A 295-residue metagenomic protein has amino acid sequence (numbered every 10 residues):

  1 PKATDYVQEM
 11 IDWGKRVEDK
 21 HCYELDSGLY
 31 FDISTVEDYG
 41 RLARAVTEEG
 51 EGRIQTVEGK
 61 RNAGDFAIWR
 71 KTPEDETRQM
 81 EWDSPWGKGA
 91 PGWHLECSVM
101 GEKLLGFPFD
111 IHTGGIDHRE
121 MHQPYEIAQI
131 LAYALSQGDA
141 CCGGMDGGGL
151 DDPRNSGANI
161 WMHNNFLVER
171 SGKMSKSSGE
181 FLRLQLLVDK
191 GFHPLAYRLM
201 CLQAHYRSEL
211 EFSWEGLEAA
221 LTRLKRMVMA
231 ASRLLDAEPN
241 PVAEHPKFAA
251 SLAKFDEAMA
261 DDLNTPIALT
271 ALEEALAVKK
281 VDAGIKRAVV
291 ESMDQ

Functional and structural regions predicted by a protein language model:
P1, H112-G114, K280: Short catalytic-loop micro-motif centered on adjacent basic/acidic residues
P1-Q8, R119, D189-A196, C201-L202 (+4 more regions): Non-catalytic interaction-recognition regions
D5, G92-E96, L263, I267-T270: Aromatic- and histidine-enriched alpha-helix N-cap/loop-to-helix transition segments that scaffold the rims
Q8-R233: Alpha-helical recognition segments enriched in aromatics with Gly/Pro capping that present substrate-recognition
E209-L210, G216-A283, M293: Helix-loop elements that line ligand-binding/catalytic pockets
R287: A glycine-rich beta-turn/hairpin centered on an aromatic-Pro dipeptide
